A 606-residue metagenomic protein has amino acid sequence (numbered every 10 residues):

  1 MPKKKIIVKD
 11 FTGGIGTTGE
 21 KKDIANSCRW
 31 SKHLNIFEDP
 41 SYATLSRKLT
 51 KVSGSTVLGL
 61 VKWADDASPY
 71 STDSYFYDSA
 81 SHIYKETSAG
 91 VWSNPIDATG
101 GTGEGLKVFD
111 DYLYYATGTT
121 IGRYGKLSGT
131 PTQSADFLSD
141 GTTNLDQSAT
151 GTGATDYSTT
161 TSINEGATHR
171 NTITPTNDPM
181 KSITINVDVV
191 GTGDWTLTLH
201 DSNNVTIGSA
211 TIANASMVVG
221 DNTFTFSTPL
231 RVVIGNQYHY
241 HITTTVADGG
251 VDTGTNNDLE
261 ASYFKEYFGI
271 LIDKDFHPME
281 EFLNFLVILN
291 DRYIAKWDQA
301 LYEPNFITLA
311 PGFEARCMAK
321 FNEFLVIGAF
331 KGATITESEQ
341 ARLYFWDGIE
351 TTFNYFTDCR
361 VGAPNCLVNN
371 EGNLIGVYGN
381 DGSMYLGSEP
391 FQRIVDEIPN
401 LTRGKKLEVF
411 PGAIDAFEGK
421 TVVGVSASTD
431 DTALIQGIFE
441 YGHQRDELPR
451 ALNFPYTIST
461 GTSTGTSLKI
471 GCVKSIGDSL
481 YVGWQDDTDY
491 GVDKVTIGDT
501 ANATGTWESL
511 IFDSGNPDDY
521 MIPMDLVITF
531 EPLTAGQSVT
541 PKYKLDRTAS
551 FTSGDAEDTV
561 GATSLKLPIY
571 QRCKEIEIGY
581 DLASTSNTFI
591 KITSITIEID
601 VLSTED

Functional and structural regions predicted by a protein language model:
M1-I96, D111-Y112, G118-T142, F268-F285 (+9 more regions): N-terminal beta-propeller domains
S53-T56, A98-G100, L106, I270-D273 (+7 more regions): Conserved loop/turn at the beginning of each blade in beta-propeller domains
S79, E86, R123-F137, R450 (+1 more regions): Non-cytosolic beta-sandwich-type ligand-binding/adhesion modules
L113, T142-Q237, H241-L271, G498-D525 (+1 more regions): Beta-sheet-rich sandwich/jelly-roll-like modules and their strand-loop junctions
I207-M217, P455-Y456, F551-G561: Solvent-exposed serine/threonine-rich low-complexity stretches and specific carbohydrate-binding patches
G220-P229, I470-C472, A562-Y570: Exposed aromatic-hydrophobic patches
P399-G412, R445-S475: Conserved blade-ending motifs and adjacent loop-strand segments that build the rim/top face of beta-propeller domains
S467-S509: Blade-level signature of beta-propeller repeat domains, shared across WD40, Kelch, NHL, RCC1 and BNR/Asp-box propellers
